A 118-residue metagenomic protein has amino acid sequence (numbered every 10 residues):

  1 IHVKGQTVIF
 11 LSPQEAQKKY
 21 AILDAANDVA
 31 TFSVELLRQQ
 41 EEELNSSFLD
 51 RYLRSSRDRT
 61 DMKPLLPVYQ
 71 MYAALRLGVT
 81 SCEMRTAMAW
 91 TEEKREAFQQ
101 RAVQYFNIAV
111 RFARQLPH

Functional and structural regions predicted by a protein language model:
I1-N27, P117-H118: Active-site acidic catalytic loop and adjacent metal/ATP-binding pocket of ATP-dependent phosphoryl transfer enzymes
K4, K18-K19, R51, K63 (+1 more regions): Context-gated lysine
P13-A16, R38, R54, D58 (+1 more regions): Conserved helix-loop functional segments at active or binding sites
I22-R57, Q70-W90: Active-site activation/catalytic loop segments of kinase-like enzymes and analogous catalytic loops in related
Q39, L65, E92, E96: Charge-dense, low-complexity intrinsically disordered segments
D58-L66: Short, surface-exposed acidic
V68-M71, Q104: Intrinsically disordered, low-complexity N-terminal regions enriched in serine/proline/glycine with scattered basic
V79-H118: ATP/Mg2+ or Mg2+-diphosphate-binding catalytic cores that bind nucleotide phosphates or diphosphates via glycine-rich
